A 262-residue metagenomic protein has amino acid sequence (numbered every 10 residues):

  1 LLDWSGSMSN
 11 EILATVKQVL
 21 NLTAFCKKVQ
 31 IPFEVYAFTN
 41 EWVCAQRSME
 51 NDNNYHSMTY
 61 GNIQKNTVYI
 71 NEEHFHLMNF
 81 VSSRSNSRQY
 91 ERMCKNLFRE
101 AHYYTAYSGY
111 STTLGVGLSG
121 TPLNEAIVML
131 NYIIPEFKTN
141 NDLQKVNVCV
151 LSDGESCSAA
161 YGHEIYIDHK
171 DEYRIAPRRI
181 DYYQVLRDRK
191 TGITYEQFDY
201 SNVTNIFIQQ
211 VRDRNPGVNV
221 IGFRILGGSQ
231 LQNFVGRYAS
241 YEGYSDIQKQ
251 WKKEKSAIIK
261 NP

Functional and structural regions predicted by a protein language model:
L2-P262: Acidic, glycine-rich A-domain
